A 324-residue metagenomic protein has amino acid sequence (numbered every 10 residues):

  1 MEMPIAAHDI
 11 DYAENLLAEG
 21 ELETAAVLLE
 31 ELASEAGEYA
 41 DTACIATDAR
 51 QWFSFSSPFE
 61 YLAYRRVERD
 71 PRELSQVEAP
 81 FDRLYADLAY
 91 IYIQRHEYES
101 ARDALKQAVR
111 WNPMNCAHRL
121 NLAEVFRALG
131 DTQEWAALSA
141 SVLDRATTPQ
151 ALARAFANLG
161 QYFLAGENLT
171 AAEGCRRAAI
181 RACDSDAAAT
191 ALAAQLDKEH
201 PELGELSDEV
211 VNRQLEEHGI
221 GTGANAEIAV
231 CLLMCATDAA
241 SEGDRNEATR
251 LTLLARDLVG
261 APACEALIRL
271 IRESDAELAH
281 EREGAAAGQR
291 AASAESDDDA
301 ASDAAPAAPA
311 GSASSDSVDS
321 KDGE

Functional and structural regions predicted by a protein language model:
L22, Y98, T132, L169 (+1 more regions): TPR-repeat structural position
G37, A79, P113, T147-Q150 (+2 more regions): Short coil turns that delineate tetratricopeptide repeat
F53-R72, G130-A137, Q161-A171, D197-T222 (+1 more regions): Alpha-helical linker/edge segments of TPR/alpha-solenoid repeat scaffolds and analogous pre-/post-domain helices
L84, H118, L152-A155, A188-A189 (+1 more regions): TPR alpha-solenoid repeat register
